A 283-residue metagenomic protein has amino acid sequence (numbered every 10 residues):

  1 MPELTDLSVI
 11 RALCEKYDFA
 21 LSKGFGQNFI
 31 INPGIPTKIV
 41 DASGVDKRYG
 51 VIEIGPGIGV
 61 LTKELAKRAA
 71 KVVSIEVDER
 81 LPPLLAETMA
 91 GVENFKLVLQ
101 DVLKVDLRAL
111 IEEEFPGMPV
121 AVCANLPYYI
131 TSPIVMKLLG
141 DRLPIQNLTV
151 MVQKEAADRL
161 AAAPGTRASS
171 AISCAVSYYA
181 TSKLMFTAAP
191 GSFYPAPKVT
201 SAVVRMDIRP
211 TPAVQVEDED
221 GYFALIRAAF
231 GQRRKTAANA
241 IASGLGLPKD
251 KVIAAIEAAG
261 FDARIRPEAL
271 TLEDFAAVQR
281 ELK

Functional and structural regions predicted by a protein language model:
M1-D220, A224, A228, E257 (+2 more regions): Catalytic cores of RNA-modifying enzymes
A12, N239, A254: Surface-exposed charge patches
A202, M206-I208, V214-K251, D262 (+1 more regions): An accessory alpha-helical subdomain
L247-K283: RNA substrate-recognition surfaces in RNA-acting enzymes
